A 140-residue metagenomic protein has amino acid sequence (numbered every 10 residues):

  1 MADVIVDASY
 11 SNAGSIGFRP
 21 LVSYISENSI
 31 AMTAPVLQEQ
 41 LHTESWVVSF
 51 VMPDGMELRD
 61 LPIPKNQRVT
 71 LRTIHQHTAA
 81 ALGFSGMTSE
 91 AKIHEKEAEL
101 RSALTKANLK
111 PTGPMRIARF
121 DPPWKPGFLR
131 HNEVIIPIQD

Functional and structural regions predicted by a protein language model:
M1-D140: A solvent-exposed interaction/effector surface
